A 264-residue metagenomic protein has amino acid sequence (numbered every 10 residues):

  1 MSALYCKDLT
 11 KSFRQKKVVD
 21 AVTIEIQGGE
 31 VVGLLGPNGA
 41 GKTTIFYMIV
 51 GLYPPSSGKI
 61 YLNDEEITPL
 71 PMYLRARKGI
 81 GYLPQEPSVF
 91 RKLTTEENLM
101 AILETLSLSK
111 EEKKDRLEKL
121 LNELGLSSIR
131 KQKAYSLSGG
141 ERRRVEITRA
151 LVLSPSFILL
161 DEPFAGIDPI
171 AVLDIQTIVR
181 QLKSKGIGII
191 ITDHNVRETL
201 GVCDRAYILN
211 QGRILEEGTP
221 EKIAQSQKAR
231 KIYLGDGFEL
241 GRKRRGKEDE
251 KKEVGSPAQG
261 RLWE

Functional and structural regions predicted by a protein language model:
L35-P37: The feature captures the beta-strand-to-loop junction immediately N-terminal to the Walker
V50: Helix-to-loop junction immediately C-terminal to a conserved catalytic motif
P54, E66-G81, E86, K110-K114 (+1 more regions): ABC ATPase NBD coupling module
M100, E111-I129, T177-R180: Conserved ABC ATPase "signature" region
K133-L137, E141: Conserved ABC ATPase signature
I158-E162: Catalytic Walker B motif of ABC-type/P-loop ATPase nucleotide-binding domains
